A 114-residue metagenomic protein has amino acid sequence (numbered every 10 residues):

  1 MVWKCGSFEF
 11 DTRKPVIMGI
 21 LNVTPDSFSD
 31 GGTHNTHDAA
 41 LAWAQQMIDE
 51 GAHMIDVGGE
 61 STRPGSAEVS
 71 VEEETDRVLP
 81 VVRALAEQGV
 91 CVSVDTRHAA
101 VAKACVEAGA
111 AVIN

Functional and structural regions predicted by a protein language model:
M1-T24: N-terminal amphipathic alpha-helix/helix-capping segment at the start of soluble metabolic enzymes
V16-I20, H53-D56, C91-S93, A111-V112: Structural preference for beta-strand elements that scaffold enzyme active sites
L21, M47, G51, D95 (+2 more regions): Conserved, mostly hydrophobic/aromatic
N22-D26, E60-T62, R97-V101: Active-site beta-loop-alpha junctions enriched in small/polar residues
V23-A42, A67-E68, S93: Active-site mouth loops of central-metabolism enzymes
S27-S29, H53-V81: Glycine-rich, proline-tolerant flexible connector loops at the mouths of alpha/beta enzymes
A42-G58: Catalytic domains of carbohydrate-active enzymes, especially glycoside hydrolases
A67-E107: Alpha-helix-loop-beta-strand connector modules within alpha/beta enzyme cores
